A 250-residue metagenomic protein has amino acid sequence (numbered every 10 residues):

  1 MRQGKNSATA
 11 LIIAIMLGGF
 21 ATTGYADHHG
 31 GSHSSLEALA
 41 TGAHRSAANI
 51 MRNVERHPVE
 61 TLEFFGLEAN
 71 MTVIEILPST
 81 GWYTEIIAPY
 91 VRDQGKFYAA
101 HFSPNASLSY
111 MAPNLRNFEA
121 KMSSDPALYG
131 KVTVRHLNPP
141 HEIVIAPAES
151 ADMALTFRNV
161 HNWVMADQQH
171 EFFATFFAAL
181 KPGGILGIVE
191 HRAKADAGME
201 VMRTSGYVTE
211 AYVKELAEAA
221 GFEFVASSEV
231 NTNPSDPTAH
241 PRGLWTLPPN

Functional and structural regions predicted by a protein language model:
L36-F64, E68: Class I SAM-dependent methyltransferase Rossmann-like catalytic core, especially the SAM/SAH-binding loop
A69-S79: Conserved class I S-adenosyl-L-methionine
V91-R92, W163-M165, L180-P182: Helix-to-beta-strand junctions that scaffold the AdoMet/dcAdoMet cofactor pocket in Class I SAM-dependent enzymes
Y98, G183-H191: Conserved beta-strand signature within the Rossmann-like core of class I S-adenosyl-L-methionine
M111-E142: S-adenosyl-L-methionine
V144-A154: A short acidic, Gly/Pro-enriched loop at the edge of an enzyme's catalytic core that lines a small-molecule cofactor
Q169-P182: A short glycine-rich, Lys/Arg-flanked "PGG" loop and its adjoining helix->strand segment in the class I
M199-S227: Conserved Class I S-adenosyl-L-methionine
